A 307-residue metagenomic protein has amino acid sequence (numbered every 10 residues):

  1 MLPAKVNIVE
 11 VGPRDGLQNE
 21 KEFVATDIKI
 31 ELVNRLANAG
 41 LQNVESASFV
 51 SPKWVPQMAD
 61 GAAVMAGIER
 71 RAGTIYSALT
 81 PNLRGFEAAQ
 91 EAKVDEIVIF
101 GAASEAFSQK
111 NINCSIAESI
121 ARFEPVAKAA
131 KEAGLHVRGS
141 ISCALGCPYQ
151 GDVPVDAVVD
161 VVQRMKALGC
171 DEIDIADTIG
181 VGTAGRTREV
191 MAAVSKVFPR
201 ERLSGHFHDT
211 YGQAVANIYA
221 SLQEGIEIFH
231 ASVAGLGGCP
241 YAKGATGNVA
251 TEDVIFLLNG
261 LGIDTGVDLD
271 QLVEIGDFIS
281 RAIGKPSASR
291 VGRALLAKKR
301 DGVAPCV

Functional and structural regions predicted by a protein language model:
M1-V307: Catalytic cores and adjacent flexible loops of soluble metabolic enzymes that perform enolate/carbanion chemistry on
